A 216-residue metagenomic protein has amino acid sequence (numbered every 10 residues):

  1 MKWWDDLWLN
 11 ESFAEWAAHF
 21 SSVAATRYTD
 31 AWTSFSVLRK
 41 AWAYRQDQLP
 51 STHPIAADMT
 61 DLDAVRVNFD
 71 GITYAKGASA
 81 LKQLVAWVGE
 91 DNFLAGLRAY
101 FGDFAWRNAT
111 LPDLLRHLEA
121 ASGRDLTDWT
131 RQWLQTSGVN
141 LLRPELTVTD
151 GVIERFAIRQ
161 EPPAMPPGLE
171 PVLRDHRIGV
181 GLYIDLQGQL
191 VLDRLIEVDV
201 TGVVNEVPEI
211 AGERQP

Functional and structural regions predicted by a protein language model:
M1-L169: Hydrophobic alpha-helical and helix-loop surface patches within well-folded domains that function as non-catalytic
L126-T127, V139-P216: Beta-strand-rich binding/interaction modules
